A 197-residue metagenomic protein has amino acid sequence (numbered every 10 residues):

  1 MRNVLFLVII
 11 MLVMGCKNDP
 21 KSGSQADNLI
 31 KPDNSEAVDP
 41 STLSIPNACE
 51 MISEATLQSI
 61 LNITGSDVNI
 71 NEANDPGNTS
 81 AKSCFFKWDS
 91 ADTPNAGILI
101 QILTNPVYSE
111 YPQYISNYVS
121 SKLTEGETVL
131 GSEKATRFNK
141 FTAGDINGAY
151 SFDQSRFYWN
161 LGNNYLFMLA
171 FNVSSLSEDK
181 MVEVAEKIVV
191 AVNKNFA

Functional and structural regions predicted by a protein language model:
M1-V4: Positively charged n-region of N-terminal signal peptides that target proteins for export
L7-V8: Sec-dependent N-terminal signal peptides
L12-G15: C-terminal motif of bacterial Sec signal peptides marking the signal peptidase cleavage site
N18: Short, conserved catalytic or interaction motifs in soluble domains
G23-F85: N-terminal "mature-domain start" segment
A37-L43, E50, Q58, T128-A197: A short, solvent-exposed beta-edge/loop patch
S53, S109-Y111, N164: Short, charged helix-to-loop "capping" segments that act as catalytic/coupling loops
I60, G65-N147, D153: Short, solvent-exposed recognition patches
